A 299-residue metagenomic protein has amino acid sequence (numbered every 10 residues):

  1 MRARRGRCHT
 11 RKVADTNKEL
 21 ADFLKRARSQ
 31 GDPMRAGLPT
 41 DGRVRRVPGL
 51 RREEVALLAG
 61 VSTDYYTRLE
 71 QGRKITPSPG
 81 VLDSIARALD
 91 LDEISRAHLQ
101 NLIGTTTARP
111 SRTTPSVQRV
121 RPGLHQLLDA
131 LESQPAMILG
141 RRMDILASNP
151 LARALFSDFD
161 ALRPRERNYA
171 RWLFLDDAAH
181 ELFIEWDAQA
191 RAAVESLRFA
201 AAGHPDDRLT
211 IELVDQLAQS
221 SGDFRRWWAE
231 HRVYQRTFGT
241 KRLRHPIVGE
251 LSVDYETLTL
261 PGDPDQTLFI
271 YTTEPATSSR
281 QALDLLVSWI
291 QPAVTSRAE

Functional and structural regions predicted by a protein language model:
A3-T10, A14-K25, P77-D83, R87-R119: Short amphipathic recognition helices of helix-turn-helix/homeodomain-type DNA-binding modules
K18, D22-L58: Short basic helix-loop element that most often maps to the first helix and adjoining turn of HTH DNA-binding modules
K25, S29, L57, R87 (+4 more regions): Short polybasic/polar patches that bind polyanions
K25-D32, Q100, G104, D129 (+2 more regions): Amphipathic, well-packed alpha-helical segments that form the structural scaffold of globular domains
R35-G49, R109-G123, D129-A130: An N-terminal domain-cap segment
D41-R46, R52-E53, A59-T76, S84-A86: Recognition helix of helix-turn-helix/homeodomain-like DNA-binding domains that insert into the DNA major groove
P122-E299: Hydrophobic protein-protein interaction segments
